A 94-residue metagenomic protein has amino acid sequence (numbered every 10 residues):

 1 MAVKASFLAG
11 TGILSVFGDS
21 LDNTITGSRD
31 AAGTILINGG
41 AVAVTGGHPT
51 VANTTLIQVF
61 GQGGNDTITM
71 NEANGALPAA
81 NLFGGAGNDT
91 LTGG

Functional and structural regions predicted by a protein language model:
M1-G94: Acidic, glycine-rich low-complexity segments
